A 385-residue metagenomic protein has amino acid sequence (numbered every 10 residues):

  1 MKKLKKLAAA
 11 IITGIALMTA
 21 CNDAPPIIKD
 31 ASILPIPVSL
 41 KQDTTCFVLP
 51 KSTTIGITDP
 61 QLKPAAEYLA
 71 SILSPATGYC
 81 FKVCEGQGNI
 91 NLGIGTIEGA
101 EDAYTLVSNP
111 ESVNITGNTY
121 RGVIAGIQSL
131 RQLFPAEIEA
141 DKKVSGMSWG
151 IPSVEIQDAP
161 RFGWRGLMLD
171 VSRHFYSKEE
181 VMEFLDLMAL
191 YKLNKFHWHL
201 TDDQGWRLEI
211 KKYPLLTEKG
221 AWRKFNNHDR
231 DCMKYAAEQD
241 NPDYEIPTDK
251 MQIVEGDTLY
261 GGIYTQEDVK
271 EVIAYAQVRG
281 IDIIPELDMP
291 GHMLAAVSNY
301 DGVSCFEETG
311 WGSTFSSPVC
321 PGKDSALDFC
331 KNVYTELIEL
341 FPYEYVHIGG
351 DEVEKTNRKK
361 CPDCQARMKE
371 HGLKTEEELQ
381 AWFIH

Functional and structural regions predicted by a protein language model:
M1-K29: Bacterial Sec-dependent N-terminal signal peptides
C21-G163: Acidic, contiguous N-terminal accessory segments
K51, T309-T314, D363-K369: Short acidic (Asp/Glu) and glycine-rich catalytic loops that position anionic groups and cofactors
D59, H174, L259-G262, E376-Q380: A generic secondary-structure micro-motif detector that highlights 1-2 residue hydrophobic/ambivalent hotspots embedded
D59-Q61, I94, V171-R173, L200-D202 (+1 more regions): A mature extracytoplasmic/lumenal domain signature
T96-I97, M289-G291, D351-T356: Short, internal active-site loops enriched in acidic
G99-L327, T335-Y345: Feature activates predominantly on carbohydrate-active enzymes
L327-H385: Gly/Pro-rich turn-and-neighbor structural signature
